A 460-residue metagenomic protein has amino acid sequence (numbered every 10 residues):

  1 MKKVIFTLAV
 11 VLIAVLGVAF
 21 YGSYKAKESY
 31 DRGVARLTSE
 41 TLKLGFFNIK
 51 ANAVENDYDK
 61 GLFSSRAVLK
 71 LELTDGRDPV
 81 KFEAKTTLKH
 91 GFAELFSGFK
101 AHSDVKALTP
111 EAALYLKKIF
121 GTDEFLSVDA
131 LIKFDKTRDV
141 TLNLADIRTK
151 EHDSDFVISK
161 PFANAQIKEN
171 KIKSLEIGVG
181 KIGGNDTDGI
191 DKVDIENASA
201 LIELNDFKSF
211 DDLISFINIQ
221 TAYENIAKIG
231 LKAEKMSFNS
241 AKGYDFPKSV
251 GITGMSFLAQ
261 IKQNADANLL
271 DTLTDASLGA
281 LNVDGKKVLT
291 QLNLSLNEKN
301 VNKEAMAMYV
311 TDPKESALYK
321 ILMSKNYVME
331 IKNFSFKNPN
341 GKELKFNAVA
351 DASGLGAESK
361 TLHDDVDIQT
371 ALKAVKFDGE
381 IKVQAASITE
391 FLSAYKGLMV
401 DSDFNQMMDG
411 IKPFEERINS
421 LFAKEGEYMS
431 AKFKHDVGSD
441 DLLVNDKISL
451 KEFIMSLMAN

Functional and structural regions predicted by a protein language model:
M1-T7: Positively charged n-region of N-terminal signal peptides that target proteins for export
F6, A14-N460: Glycine-rich, small/hydroxylated-residue low-complexity segments
V11: Conserved TIR/SEFIR loop-to-helix hotspot centered on a Trp-containing motif with a nearby acidic residue
